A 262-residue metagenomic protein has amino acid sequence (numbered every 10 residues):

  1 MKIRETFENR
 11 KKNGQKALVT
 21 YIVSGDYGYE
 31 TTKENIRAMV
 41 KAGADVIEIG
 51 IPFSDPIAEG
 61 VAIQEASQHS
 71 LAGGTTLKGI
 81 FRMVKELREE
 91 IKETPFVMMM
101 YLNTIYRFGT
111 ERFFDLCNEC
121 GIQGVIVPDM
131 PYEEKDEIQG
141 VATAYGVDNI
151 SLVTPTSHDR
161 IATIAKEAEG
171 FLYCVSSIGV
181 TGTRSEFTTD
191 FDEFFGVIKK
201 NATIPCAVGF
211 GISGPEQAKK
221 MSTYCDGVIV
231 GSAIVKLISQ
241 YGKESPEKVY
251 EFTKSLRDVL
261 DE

Functional and structural regions predicted by a protein language model:
M1-V19, V84-E89: N-terminal amphipathic alpha-helix/helix-capping segment at the start of soluble metabolic enzymes
L18-I22, I47-I49, F96-M100, V125-V127 (+4 more regions): Hydrophobic faces of well-ordered beta-strands that scaffold small-molecule active sites in alpha/beta enzyme cores
Y29-M39, T156-K166, V208, I212-V228: Catalytic cores of alpha/beta
A44-D55, G124-I126, P131-E134, S176-G182 (+2 more regions): Glycine-rich phosphate-binding active-site loops on the catalytic face of alpha/beta enzymes
I51, Q64-V127, L260: Active-site beta->alpha loop and helix N-cap motifs at the rims of alpha/beta catalytic domains
A72-G74, G121-E134, D148-T156, A162 (+1 more regions): Catalytic beta/alpha-barrel core
A162-K200, L237-S239: Glycine/Thr-rich beta-alpha phosphate-binding loop at enzyme active sites
G196-I204, S213-K219, T223-E262: Alpha/beta catalytic cores of nucleotide-metabolism and tRNA/nucleoside-modifying enzymes
